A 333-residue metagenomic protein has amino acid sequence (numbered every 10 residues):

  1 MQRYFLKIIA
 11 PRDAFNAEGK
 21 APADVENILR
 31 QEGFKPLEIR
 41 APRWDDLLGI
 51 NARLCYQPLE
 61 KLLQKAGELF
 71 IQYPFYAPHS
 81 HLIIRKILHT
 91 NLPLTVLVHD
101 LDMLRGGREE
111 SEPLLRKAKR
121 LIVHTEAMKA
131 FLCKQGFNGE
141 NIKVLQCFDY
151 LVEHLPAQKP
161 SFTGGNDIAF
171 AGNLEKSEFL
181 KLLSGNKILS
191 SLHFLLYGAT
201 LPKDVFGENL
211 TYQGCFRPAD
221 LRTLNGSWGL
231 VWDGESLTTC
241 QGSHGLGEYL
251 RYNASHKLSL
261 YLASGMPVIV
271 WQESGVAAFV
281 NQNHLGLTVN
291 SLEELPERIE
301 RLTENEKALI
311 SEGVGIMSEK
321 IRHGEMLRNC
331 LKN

Functional and structural regions predicted by a protein language model:
M1-I83, L88-P93, L104, E273-A278 (+1 more regions): N-terminal pre-catalytic "stem/leader" segment of glycosyltransferase-like enzymes
Y76, D102, A127-K129, E175 (+3 more regions): Alpha-helix capping/helix-boundary segments
H89-N91, D102-L121: Membrane-proximal helix-turn-helix segments that form the acceptor-binding/catalytic region of lipid-linked
G106-G107, A118-I142: A short, active-site helix/loop in glycosyltransferases that binds the activated sugar's phosphate group
Y150-N225: Conserved catalytic-core segment of nucleotide-activated headgroup transferases in glycan assembly
R222-S264, V270-A278: Nucleotide-sugar-dependent
N283-V289: A short acidic/histidine/glycine-rich donor-binding loop in glycosyltransferase catalytic cores
N290-E293, E297, T303-N333: A charged, aromatic-enriched C-terminal amphipathic alpha-helix characteristic of glycosyltransferases across folds
